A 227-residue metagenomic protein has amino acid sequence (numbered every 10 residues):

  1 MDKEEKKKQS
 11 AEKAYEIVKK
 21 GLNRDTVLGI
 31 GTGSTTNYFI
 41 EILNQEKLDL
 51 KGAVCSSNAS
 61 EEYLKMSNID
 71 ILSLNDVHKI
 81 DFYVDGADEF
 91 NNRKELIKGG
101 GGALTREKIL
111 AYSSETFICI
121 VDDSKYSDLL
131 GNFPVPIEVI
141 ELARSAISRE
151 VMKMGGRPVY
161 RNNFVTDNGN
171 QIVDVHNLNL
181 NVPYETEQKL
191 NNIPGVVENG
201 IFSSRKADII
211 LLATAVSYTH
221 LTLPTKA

Functional and structural regions predicted by a protein language model:
D2-D85: N-terminal active-site beta-alpha-beta segment that forms phosphate/nucleotide-binding and substrate-recognition loops
A14, I30-G33, I97, D122 (+1 more regions): Buried hydrophobic positions in well-ordered alpha/beta secondary-structure cores of metabolic enzymes
T35-F39, L104-R106, T116, I209: A glycine-rich beta-strand to alpha-helix segment that forms a phosphate/ribose-binding loop at ligand/cofactor sites
L50-S127, E138-N191: Ligand-binding beta-strand-loop-alpha-helix segment within the catalytic cores of soluble metabolic enzymes
F133: RNA substrate-binding interface of SAM-dependent RNA methyltransferases
Y160, Q171-I172, N192-I193, E198 (+1 more regions): Metallocofactor- and cofactor-centric catalytic cores in central/energy metabolism, strongly enriched
A213-S217: Short acidic-glycine loop/turn motifs at beta-strand connectors
T219-T225: Conserved small/polar residues in nucleotide/adenosyl-binding loops
